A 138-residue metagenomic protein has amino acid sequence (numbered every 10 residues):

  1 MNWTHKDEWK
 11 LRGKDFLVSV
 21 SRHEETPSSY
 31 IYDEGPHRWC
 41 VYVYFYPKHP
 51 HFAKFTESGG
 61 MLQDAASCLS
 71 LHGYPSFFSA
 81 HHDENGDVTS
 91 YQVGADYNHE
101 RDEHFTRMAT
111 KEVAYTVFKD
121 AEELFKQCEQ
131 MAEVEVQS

Functional and structural regions predicted by a protein language model:
M1-E8, A132, V136-S138: Signature for HUH/AEP ssDNA processing cores
N2-C68: Amphipathic, interaction-prone secondary-structure segments
T4, Q63-D64, F78, E112 (+1 more regions): N-terminal cationic amphipathic segment used for targeting or macromolecule association
D15, A65-A66, G73-P75, C128 (+1 more regions): Generic low-complexity, intrinsically disordered sequence content enriched in small uncharged/hydrophobic residues
Y42, H49-F105: An exposed acidic His-Trp-rich patch
E84-S138: Ampiphathic alpha-helical segments that act as solvent-exposed interaction surfaces
